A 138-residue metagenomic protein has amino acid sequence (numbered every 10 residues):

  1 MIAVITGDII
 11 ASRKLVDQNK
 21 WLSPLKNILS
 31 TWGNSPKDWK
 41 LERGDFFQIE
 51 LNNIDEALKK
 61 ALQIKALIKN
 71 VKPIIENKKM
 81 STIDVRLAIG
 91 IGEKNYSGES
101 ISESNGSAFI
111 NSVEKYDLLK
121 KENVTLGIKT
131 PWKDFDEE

Functional and structural regions predicted by a protein language model:
M1-E138: Regulatory and interdomain segments flanking nucleotide-handling catalytic cores in signaling/defense enzymes
